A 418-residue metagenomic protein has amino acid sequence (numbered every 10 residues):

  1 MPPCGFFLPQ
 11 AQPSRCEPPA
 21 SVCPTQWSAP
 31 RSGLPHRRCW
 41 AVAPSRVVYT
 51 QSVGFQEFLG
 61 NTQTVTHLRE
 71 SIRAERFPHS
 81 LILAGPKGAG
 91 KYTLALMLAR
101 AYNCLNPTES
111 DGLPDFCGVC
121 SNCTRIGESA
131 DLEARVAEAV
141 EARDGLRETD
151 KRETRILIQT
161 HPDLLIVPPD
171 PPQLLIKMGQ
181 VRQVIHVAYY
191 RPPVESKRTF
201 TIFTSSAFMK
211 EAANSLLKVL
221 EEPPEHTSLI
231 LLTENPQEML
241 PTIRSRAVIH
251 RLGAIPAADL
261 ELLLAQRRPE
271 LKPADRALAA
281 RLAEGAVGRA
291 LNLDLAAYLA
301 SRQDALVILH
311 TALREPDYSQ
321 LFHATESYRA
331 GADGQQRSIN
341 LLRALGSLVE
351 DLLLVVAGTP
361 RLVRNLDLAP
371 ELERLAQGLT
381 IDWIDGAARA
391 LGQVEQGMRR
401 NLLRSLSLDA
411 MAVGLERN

Functional and structural regions predicted by a protein language model:
F6-F7, Y49: Aromatic (phenylalanine/tyrosine) cluster motif
A11-P13, P19-A20, S28-L34: Intrinsic disorder/low-complexity segments enriched in small, polar and charged residues
P24, P44-T50: Short, positively charged and aromatic/hydrophobic N-terminal segments
V48, G54-P114, R125, E225-S228 (+2 more regions): Charged, glycine-rich active-site and insertion segments that engage polyanionic ligands
V48-E211, A376: Clamp-loader machinery-focused feature within the broader ASCE/P-loop NTPase space
Y189, N214-S228: Conserved catalytic/switch belt of AAA+ P-loop NTPases
